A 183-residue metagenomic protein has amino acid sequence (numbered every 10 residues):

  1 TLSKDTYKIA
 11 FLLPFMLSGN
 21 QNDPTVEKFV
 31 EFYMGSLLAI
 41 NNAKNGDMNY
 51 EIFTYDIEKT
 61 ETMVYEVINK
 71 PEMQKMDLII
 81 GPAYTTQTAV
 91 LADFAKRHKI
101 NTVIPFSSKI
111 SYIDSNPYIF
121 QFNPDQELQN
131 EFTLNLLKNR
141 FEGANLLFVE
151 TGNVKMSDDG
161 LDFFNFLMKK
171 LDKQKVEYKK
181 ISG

Functional and structural regions predicted by a protein language model:
T1-L13: Pro/Ala/Gly-rich low-complexity, hydrophilic intrinsically disordered segments
S3-D5, A144, M156-G183: Extracytoplasmic and endomembrane cell-envelope/extracellular-matrix remodeling and assembly machinery
N20-M34, V154-D162: Glycine- and acidic-residue-enriched helix-capping/strand-helix junction motifs
F29-I52: Signal peptide-proximal N-terminal region of secreted/periplasmic/extracellular or secretory-lumen proteins
L37, N41-N45, N69-M73, D93-I100 (+2 more regions): Sec-exported extracytoplasmic/periplasmic mature domains
N45-K59, Y118, L147-F148, K169-G183: Short beta-strand elements in bilobed, periplasmic/extracellular small-molecule ligand-binding domains
E61-D77: Short, well-structured alpha-helical segments in soluble
I80-V149, N153-N165: Extracytoplasmic ligand/sensor domains, especially the bilobed periplasmic-binding protein
